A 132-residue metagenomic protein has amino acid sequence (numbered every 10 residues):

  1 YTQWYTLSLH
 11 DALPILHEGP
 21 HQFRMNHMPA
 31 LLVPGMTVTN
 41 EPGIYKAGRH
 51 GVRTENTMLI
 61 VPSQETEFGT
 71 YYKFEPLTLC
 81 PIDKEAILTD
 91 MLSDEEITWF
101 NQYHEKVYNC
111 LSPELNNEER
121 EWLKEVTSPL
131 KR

Functional and structural regions predicted by a protein language model:
Y1-D11: Single conserved hydrophobic/aromatic residue that forms the stacking wall/gate of nucleotide- or nucleobase-binding
L9-H10, P14-R132: Charged, cofactor-coupling segments
